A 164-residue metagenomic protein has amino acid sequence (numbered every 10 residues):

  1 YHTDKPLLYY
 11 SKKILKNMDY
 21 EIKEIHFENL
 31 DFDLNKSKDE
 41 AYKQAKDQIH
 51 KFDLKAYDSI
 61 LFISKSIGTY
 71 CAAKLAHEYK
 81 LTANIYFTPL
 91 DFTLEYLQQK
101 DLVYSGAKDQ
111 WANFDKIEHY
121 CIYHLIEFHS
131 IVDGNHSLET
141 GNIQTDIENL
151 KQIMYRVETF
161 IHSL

Functional and structural regions predicted by a protein language model:
Y1-H2, A107-A112, N135-S137: Acidic catalytic loop of the alpha/beta-hydrolase fold
Y1-Y57: Serine-hydrolase catalytic machinery in alpha/beta-hydrolase-like enzymes
D4, E95, Q110-K116: Conserved alpha/beta-hydrolase "acid-adjacent" motif
F32-N35, G134-N149: Catalytic histidine-centered segment of alpha/beta-hydrolase-like enzymes
Y57-F62, N84: Conserved alpha/beta-hydrolase fold motif
I60-A72: Gly/Ala-rich beta-loop-alpha elbow adjacent to hydrolase catalytic centers
Y79-D91, Q99-K100: A conserved short beta-strand
L102-S105, D109, I117: Short beta-strand/loop motif that positions the catalytic acidic residue of the alpha/beta-hydrolase fold
